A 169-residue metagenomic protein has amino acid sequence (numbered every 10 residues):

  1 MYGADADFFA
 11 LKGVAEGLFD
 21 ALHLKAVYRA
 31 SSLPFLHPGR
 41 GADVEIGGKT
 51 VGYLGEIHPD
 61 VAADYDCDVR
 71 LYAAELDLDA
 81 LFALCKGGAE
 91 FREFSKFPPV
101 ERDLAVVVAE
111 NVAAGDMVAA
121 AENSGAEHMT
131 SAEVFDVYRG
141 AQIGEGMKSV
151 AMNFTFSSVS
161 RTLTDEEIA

Functional and structural regions predicted by a protein language model:
Y2-A169: A carboxyl-terminal module marker
